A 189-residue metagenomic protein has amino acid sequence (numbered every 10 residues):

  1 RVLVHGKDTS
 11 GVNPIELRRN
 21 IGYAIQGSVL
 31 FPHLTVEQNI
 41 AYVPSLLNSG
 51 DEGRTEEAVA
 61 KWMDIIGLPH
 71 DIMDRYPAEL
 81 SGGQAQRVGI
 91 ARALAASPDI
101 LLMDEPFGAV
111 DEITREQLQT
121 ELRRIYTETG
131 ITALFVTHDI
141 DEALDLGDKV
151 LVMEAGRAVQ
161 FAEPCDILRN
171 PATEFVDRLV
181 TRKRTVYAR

Functional and structural regions predicted by a protein language model:
D8-G22, L46, E52, P171: ABC ATPase NBD coupling module
E37-L46, E56, A60: Short helical segment in ABC ATPase nucleotide-binding domains corresponding to the A-loop/adjacent helical element
G53-D71: Conserved ABC ATPase "signature" region
Y76-L80, Q84: Conserved ABC ATPase signature
A95-D99: A short, proline-enriched helix->beta-strand linker immediately N-terminal to the Walker B motif in ABC-type P-loop
L101-D104: Catalytic Walker B motif of ABC-type/P-loop ATPase nucleotide-binding domains
F161-A162, N170: ABC ATPase "signature
